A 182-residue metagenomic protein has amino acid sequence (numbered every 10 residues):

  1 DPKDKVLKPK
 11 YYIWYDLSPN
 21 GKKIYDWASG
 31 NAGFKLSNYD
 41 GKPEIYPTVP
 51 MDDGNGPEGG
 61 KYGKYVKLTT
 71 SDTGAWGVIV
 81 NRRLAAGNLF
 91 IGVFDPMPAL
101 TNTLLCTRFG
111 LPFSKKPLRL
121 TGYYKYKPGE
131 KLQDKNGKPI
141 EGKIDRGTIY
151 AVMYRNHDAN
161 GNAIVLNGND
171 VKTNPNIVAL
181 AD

Functional and structural regions predicted by a protein language model:
D1-R119, G142-Y154, N160-D182: Aromatic (Trp/Tyr/Phe) and Gly/Pro-enriched flexible surface segments
T121-K125: Short edge beta-strand/loop segments characteristic of extracellular beta-sandwich folds
Y126-Q133, P139-I144, H157-N160: Extended, low-complexity, turn-rich repeat/linker tracts enriched in Gly/Pro/Ser/Thr and Asp/Glu that occur
